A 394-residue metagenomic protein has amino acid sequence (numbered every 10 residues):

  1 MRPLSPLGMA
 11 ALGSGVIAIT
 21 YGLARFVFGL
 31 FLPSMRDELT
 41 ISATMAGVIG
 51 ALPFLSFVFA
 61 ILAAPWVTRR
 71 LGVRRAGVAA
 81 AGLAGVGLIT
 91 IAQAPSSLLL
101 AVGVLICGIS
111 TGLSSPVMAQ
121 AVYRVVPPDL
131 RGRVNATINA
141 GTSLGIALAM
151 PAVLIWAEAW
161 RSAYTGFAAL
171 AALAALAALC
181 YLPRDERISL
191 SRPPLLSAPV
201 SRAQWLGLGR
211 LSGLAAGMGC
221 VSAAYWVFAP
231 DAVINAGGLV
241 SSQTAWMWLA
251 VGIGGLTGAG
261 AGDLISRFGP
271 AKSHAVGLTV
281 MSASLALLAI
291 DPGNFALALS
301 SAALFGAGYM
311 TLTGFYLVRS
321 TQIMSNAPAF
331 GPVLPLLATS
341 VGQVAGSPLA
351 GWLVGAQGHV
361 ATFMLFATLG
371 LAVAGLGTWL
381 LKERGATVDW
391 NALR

Functional and structural regions predicted by a protein language model:
F28-G29, G207-L249, L256: Extracytoplasmic gate region of multi-pass secondary transporters
T40, G72, Q93-L98, D291-G293: Helix-breaking motifs and short loop linkers at transmembrane-helix boundaries and internal kinks in secondary membrane
A60-G72, T257-P270, V354-G355: Helix-to-loop junctions at the C-terminal end of transmembrane segments in multipass secondary transporters
R74-G77, H274: Primarily marks hydrophobic transmembrane alpha-helices of the MFS/SLC 12-helix fold
S97, P128, A136-P183: Helix-loop-helix hairpin linking two adjacent transmembrane segments in secondary transporters
L105-A140: Cytoplasmic helix-loop-helix junction between adjacent transmembrane helices in 12-TM secondary transporters
A271-Y316: C-terminal transmembrane helical hairpin of 12-TM major facilitator-type secondary transporters
I323-H359, F366: A late C-terminal transmembrane helix in Major Facilitator Superfamily
